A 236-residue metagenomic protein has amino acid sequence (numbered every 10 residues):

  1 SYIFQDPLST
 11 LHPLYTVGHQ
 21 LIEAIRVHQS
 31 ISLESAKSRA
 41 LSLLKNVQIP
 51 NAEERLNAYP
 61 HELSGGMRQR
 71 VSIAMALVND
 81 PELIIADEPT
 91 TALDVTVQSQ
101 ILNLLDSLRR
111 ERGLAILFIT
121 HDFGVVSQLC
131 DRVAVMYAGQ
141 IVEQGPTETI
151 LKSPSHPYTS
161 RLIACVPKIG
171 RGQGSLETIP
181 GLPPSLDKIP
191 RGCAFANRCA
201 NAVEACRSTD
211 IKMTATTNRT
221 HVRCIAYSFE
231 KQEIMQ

Functional and structural regions predicted by a protein language model:
F4, L8, L14-V27, K37 (+3 more regions): Short helical segment in ABC ATPase nucleotide-binding domains corresponding to the A-loop/adjacent helical element
L21, I73, V97, I101: Hydrophobic anchor residue at the start of the ABC signature
S30, E34-I49, E53-N57, K152 (+1 more regions): ABC ATPase nucleotide-binding domain helical subdomain, centered on the C-loop/LSGGQ "ABC signature"
P50-E53, Q144-Q236: Short catalytic/signature loops enriched in Gly
A58-L63, M67: Conserved ABC ATPase signature
V78-E82: A short, proline-enriched helix->beta-strand linker immediately N-terminal to the Walker B motif in ABC-type P-loop
I85-P89, L93-G174: P-loop NTP-binding/switch modules centered on Walker-like glycine-rich loops
